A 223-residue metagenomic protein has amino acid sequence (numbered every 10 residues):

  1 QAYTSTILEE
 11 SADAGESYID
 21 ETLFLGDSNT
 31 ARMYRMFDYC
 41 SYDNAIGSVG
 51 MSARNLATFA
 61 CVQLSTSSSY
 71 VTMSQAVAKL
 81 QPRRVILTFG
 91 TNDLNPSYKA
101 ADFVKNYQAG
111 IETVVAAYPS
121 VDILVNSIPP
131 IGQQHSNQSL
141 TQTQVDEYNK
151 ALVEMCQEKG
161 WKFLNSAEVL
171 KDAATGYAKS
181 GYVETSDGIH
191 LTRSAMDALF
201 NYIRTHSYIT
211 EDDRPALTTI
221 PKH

Functional and structural regions predicted by a protein language model:
Q1-L25, T30-A31, R35, T210-H223: N-terminal secretory targeting modules
A12-D102: Conserved SGNH/GDSL esterase-like catalytic core that processes O-acyl groups on lipids and polysaccharides
Y18-E21, Q81-V85, Y118-I123, E158-K162: Loop/turn elements at helix/coil->beta-strand transitions in domains of secreted/extracellular proteins
L25-G26, N126, L164: Active-site flanking residues adjacent to catalytic metal/cofactor-binding acidic residues
Y34, G90, K99, Q108 (+3 more regions): Sec-exported extracytoplasmic/periplasmic mature domains
T88, N126-S127: Alpha/beta-hydrolase-fold catalytic nucleophile elbow
A100-G110, V145-Y148: Charged helix-capping and loop-helix junction motifs
I131-H223: Catalytic His-Asp segment of secreted/periplasmic serine-dependent ester chemistry enzymes
